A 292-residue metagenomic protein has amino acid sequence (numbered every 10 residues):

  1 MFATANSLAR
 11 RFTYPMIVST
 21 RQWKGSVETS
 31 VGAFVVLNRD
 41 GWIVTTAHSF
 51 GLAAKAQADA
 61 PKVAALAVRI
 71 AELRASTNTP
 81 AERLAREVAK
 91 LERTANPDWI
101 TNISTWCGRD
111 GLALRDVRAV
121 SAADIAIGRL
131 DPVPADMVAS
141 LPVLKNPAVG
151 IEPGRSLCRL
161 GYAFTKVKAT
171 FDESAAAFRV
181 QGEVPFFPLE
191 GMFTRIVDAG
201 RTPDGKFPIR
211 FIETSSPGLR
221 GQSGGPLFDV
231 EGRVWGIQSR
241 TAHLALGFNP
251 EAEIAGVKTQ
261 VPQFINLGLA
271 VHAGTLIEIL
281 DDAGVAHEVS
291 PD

Functional and structural regions predicted by a protein language model:
M1-N6: N-terminal targeting leaders that route proteins to membranes or the secretory/organellar pathways
L8-V27, D131-P142, E173-L280: Active-site region of chymotrypsin-like
R11-T13, T29-G32, N38-R39, V44 (+6 more regions): Extracytoplasmic
T13-L91, R118, D131-V133: Catalytic histidine site
A33, N146-P147, S223: Short, conserved secondary-structure segments in the cores of folded domains
A58-E92, F164-T165, Q181, Q238-D292: C-terminal cap/linker of serine protease catalytic domains
S76-F207, F211-I212, F228-V230: Serine endopeptidase catalytic core focused on the charge-relay Asp
